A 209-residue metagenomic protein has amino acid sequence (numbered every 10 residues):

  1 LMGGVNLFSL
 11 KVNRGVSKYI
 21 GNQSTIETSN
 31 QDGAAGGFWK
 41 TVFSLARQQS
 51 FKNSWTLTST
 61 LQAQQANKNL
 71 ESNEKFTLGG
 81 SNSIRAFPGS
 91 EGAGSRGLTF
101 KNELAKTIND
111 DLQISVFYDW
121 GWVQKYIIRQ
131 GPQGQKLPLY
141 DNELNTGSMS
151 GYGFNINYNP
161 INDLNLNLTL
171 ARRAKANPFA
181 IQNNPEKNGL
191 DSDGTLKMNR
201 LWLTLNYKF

Functional and structural regions predicted by a protein language model:
L1, R47-Q49, A63, L104-K106 (+3 more regions): Residue-level signature of outer-membrane beta-barrel architecture
L1-T58, Q62-K68, I181, K187-S192: Transmembrane beta-strand segments of outer-membrane beta-barrel domains in Gram-negative and organellar OMPs
G3-L7, N53-L57, D110-I114, Y158-L168: Repeated loop/turn-to-beta-strand initiation elements of outer-membrane beta-barrel proteins
G4, G37-T41, G94-L98, T146-Y152 (+1 more regions): Residues that define the transmembrane beta-barrel architecture of outer-membrane proteins
L10-V16, S59-Q65, N102-L104, V116-W122 (+2 more regions): Transmembrane beta-barrel strands of outer-membrane/channel proteins
I26-G33, R85-S90, G134-N142, F179 (+1 more regions): Extracellular loop and loop/strand-boundary signature of outer-membrane beta-barrel proteins
S44-A46, T60, P88, K101-E103 (+2 more regions): Outer-membrane beta-barrel architecture
I156-N165, L170, D193-F209: Outer-membrane beta-barrel "beta-signal"
